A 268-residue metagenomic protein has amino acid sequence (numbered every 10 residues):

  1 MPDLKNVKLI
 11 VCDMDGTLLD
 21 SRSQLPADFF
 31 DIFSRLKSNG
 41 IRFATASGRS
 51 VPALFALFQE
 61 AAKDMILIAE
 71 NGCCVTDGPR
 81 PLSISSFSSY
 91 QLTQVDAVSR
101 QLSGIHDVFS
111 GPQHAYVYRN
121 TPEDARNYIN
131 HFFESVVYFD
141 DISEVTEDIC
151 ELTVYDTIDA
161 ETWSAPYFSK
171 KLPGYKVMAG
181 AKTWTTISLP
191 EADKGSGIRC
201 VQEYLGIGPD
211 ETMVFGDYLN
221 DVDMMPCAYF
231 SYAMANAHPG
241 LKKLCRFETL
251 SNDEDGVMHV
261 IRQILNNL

Functional and structural regions predicted by a protein language model:
P2-L9, L25-P26, T186-L268: Mg2+-dependent phosphoryl-transfer enzymes with acidic/Ser/Thr/Gly-rich catalytic loops
M14: Residue immediately C-terminal to the conserved phosphorylatable aspartate in receiver
R22-D124: Active-site phosphate-binding/coordination module
G40-A44, K63-M65, E151, D210-E211 (+1 more regions): Short active-site oxyanion
E60-K63, N71, K171-P173, C227-A228 (+1 more regions): Short, structured coil segments at secondary-structure junctions
A61-D64, I84-F87, E123-Y128, K194-S196 (+2 more regions): Short, hinge-like loop/turn segments at secondary-structure boundaries
D64-E70, S85, I129, K176-V177 (+2 more regions): Short hydrophobic/aromatic-enriched beta-strand-loop microsegments
G104-F215, L219-M224, N236: Conserved acidic, metal-coordinating active-site core of Asp-based, Mg2+-dependent phosphoryl-transfer enzymes
